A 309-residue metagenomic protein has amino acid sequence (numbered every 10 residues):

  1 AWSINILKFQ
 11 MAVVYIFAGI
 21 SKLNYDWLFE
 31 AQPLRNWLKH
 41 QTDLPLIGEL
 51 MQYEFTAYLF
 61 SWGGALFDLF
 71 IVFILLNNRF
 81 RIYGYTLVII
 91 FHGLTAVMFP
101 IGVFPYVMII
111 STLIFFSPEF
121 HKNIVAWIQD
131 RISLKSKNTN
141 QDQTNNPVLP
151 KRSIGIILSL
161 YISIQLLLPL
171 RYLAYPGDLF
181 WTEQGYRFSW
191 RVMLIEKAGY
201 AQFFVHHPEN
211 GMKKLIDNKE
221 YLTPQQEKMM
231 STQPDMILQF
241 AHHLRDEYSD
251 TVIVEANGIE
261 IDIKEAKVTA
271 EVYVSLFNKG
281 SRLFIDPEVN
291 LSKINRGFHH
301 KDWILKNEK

Functional and structural regions predicted by a protein language model:
A1-S3, K122-K151: Membrane-interfacial, low-structure loops and terminal tails that flank and connect transmembrane helices in multi-pass
K8-F67: Membrane-interfacial catalytic/cofactor-binding modules of polytopic membrane enzymes
Q10, V14-Y15, V107-A126: Hydrophobic cores of alpha-helical transmembrane segments in multi-pass inner/ER membrane proteins, independent
M11-S21, D68-I71, L75, V88 (+2 more regions): Helical transmembrane-bundle signal
T56-P118, L173, W181: Membrane-water interface signatures at transmembrane helix termini and the short loops that connect adjacent helices
F104-I110, N123-N138, Y200-H206: A cytosolic-side transmembrane-helix exit/cap motif
Q143-Y175: Internal/C-terminal transmembrane anchor helices
E183-K309: Extracytosolic and intramembrane catalytic regions of membrane-associated proteins in envelope/secretory systems
